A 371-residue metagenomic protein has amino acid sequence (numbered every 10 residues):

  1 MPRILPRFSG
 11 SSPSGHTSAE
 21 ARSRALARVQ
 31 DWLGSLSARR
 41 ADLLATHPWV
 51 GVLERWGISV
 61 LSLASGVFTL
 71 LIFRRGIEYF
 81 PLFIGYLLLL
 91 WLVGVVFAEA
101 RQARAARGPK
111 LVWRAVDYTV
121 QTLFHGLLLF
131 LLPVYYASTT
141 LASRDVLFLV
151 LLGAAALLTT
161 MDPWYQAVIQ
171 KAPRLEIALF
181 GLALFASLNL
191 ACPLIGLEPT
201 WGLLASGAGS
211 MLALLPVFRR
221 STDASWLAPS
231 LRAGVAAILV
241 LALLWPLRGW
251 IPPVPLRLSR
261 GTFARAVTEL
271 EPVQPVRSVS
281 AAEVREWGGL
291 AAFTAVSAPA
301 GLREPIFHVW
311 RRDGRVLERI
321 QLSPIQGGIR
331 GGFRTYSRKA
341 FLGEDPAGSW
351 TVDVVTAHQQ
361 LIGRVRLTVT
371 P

Functional and structural regions predicted by a protein language model:
M1-M161: Membrane-anchoring hydrophobic segments
K171-S221: Membrane-embedded alpha-helical segments of integral membrane proteins
S225-V254: Internal/C-terminal transmembrane anchor helices
W245-R285, T370-P371: Short, compositionally biased P/S/T/A/G/V-rich stretches that sit at domain boundaries
L290, G327-K339: Aromatic sugar-binding surface patches on proteins that engage polysaccharides or sugar-phosphate polymers
A291-S297: Short edge beta-strand/loop segments characteristic of extracellular beta-sandwich folds
E318-G328: Solvent-exposed serine/threonine-rich low-complexity stretches and specific carbohydrate-binding patches
V355-V365: Short acidic/polar inter-strand loop motif in beta-rich domains
